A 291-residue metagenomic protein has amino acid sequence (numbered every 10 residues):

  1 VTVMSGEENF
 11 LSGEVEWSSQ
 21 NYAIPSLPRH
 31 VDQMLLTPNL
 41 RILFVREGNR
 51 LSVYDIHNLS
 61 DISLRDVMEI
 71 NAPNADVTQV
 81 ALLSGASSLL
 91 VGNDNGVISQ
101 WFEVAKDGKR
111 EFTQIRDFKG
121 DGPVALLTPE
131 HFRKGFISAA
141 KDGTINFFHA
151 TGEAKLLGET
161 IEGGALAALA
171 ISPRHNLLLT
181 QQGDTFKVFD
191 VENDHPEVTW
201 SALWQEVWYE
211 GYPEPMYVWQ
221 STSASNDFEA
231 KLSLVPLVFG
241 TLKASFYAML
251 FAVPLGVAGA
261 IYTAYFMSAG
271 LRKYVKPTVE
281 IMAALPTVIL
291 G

Functional and structural regions predicted by a protein language model:
V1, L43-V45, L51-S52, I62 (+1 more regions): Extended amphipathic alpha-helical coiled-coil/heptad-repeat regions
T2-G6, L51-H57, I98-E103, I145-A150 (+1 more regions): WD40-repeat beta-propellers
F10-P38, L59-A75, Q79-S84, K109-R133 (+4 more regions): Periplasmic/extracellular loop-to-transmembrane helix junction in inner-membrane transport proteins
L27-H30, R41-N49: Alpha-solenoid helical-repeat scaffolds
L43-R46, L89-G92, F136-A140, L178-Q181: Conserved beta-strand element within WD40/beta-propeller blades
D94-N95, S99-V104, E111-R116, P123 (+2 more regions): Beta-strand-enriched, solvent-exposed domains that form extended recognition/catalytic surfaces
A248-V279: Transmembrane-helix boundary motif in ABC transporter permease subunits
M282-G291: Generic hydrophobic transmembrane alpha-helix motif, especially the helices
